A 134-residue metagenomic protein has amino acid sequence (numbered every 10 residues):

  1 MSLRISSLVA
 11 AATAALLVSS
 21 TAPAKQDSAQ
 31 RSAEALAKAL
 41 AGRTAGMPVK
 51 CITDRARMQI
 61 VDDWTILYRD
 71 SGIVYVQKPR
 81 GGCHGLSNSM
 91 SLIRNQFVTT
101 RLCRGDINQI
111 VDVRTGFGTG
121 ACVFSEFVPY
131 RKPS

Functional and structural regions predicted by a protein language model:
M1-V9: Bacterial N-terminal signal peptides that target proteins for export
R4-I5, P23, G85, S134: Polar low-complexity intrinsically disordered regions
A10-L17: Bacterial N-terminal signal peptides
S19-T21: N-terminal signal peptide c-region/cleavage motif recognized by signal peptidases
P23-Y75: N-terminal secretory signal peptides
T53, D70, P79, E126 (+1 more regions): Pocket-edge structural micro-motifs
Q77-P79, C83: C-terminal soluble interaction/assembly domains
C83-S134: Helix-rich interaction surfaces within compact, conserved domain-sized segments that mediate assembly or partner
